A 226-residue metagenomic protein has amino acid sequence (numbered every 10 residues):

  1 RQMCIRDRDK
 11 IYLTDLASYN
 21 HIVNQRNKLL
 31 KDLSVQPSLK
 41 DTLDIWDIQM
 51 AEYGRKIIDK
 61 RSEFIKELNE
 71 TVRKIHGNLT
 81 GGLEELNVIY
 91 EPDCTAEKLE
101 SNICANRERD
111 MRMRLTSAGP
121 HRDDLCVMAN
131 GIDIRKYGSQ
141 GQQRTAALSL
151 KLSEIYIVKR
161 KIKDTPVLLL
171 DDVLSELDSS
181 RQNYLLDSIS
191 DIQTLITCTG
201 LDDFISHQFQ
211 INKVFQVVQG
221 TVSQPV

Functional and structural regions predicted by a protein language model:
R1-I5: Short, small-residue-biased leader/transition segments that mark boundaries at the very start of proteins
R6-I45: Extended, Lys/Glu-rich alpha-helical coiled-coil stalks
P37-V167, E176, S180, Y184-D187 (+3 more regions): Conserved NTPase motor "head" modules and their coupling/switch loops across ABC/AAA+ ATPases, GTPases, and GHKL ATPases
D171-V173: Walker B catalytic acidic pair
T194, V214-Q216: Conserved beta-strand scaffold positions in the cores of enzyme catalytic domains, especially in NTP/NDP-utilizing
C198: Short secondary-structure boundary segments
